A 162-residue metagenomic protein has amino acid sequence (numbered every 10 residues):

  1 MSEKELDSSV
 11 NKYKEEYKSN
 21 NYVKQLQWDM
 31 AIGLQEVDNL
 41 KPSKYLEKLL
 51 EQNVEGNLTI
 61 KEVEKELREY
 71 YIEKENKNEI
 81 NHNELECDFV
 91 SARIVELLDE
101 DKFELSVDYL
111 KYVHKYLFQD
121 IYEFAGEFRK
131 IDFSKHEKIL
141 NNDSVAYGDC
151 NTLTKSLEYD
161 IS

Functional and structural regions predicted by a protein language model:
M1-S162: FIC/Doc superfamily catalytic core
